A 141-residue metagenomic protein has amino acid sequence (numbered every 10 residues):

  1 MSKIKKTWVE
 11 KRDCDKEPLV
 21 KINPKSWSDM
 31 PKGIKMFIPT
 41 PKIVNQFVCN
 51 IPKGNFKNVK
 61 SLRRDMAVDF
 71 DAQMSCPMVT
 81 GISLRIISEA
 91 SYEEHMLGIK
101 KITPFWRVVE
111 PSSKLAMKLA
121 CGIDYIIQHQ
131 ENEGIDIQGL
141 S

Functional and structural regions predicted by a protein language model:
K3-S141: Nucleic acid-binding interface residues in structured DNA/RNA-binding domains, emphasizing the DNA-engaging scaffolds
